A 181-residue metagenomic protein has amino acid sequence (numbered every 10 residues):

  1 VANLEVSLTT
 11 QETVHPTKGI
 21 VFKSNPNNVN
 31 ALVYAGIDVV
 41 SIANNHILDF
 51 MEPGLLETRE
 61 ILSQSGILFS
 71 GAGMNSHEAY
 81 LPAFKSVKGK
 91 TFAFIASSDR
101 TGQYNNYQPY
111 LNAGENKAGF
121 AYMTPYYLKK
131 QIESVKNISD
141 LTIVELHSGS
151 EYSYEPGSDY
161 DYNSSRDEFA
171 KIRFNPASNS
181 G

Functional and structural regions predicted by a protein language model:
V1-G181: Acidic, metal/ion-coordinating pockets
